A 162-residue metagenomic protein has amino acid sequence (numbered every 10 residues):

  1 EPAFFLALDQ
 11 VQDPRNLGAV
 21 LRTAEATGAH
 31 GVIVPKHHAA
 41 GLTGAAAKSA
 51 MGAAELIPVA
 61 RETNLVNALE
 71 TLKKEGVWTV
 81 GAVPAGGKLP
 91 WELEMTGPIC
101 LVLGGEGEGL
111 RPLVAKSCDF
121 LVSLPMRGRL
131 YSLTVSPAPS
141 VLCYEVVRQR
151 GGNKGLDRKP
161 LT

Functional and structural regions predicted by a protein language model:
E1-T162: Post-transcriptional modification and biogenesis factors for structured RNAs of the translation apparatus
